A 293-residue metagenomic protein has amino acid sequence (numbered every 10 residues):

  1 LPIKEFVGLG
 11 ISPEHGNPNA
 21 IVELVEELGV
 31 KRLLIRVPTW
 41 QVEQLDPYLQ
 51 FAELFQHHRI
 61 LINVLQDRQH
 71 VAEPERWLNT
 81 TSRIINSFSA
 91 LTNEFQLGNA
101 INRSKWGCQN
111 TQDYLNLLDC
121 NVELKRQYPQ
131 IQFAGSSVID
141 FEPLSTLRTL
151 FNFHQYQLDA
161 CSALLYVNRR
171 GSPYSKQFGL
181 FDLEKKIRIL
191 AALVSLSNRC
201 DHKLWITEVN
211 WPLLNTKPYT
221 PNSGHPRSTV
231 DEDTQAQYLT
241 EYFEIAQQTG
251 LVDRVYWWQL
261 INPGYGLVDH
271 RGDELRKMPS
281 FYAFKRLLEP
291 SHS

Functional and structural regions predicted by a protein language model:
L1-E94, R103-F141, F153-Q157, L196-W205 (+2 more regions): Non-catalytic accessory regions flanking glycosidase/transglycosidase catalytic cores in CAZymes
P2-K4, I11, E73, N168 (+4 more regions): A generic structural signal for ordered alpha-helices
G16-P18, Q41-V42, E142-P143, R169-R170 (+2 more regions): Flexible loop/turn segments at secondary-structure boundaries
V37-P38, N99-A100, L165-Y166, V209 (+1 more regions): Cell-envelope and extracellular/periplasmic
Q66-T80, A100-T111, R170-K176, N215-R227 (+1 more regions): Surface-exposed, active-site-proximal loop segments in enzymatic domains
T111-Y242: Noncatalytic carbohydrate-binding groove/subsite architecture in carbohydrate-active enzymes
I206-K285: Aromatic/acidic polysaccharide-binding cleft in carbohydrate-active enzymes
